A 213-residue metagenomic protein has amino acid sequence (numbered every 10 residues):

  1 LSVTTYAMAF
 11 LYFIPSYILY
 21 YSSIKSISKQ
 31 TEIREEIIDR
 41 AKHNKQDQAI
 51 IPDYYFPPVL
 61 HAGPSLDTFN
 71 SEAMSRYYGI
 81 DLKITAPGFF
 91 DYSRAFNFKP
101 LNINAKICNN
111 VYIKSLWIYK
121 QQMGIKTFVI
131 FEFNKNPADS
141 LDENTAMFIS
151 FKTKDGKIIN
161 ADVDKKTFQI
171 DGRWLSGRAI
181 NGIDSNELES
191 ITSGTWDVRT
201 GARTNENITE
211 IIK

Functional and structural regions predicted by a protein language model:
L1-T4: Cytosolic-side transmembrane helix boundary signature
Y6-A9, F13-I212: Intrinsically disordered, polar/acidic, low-complexity terminal segments
